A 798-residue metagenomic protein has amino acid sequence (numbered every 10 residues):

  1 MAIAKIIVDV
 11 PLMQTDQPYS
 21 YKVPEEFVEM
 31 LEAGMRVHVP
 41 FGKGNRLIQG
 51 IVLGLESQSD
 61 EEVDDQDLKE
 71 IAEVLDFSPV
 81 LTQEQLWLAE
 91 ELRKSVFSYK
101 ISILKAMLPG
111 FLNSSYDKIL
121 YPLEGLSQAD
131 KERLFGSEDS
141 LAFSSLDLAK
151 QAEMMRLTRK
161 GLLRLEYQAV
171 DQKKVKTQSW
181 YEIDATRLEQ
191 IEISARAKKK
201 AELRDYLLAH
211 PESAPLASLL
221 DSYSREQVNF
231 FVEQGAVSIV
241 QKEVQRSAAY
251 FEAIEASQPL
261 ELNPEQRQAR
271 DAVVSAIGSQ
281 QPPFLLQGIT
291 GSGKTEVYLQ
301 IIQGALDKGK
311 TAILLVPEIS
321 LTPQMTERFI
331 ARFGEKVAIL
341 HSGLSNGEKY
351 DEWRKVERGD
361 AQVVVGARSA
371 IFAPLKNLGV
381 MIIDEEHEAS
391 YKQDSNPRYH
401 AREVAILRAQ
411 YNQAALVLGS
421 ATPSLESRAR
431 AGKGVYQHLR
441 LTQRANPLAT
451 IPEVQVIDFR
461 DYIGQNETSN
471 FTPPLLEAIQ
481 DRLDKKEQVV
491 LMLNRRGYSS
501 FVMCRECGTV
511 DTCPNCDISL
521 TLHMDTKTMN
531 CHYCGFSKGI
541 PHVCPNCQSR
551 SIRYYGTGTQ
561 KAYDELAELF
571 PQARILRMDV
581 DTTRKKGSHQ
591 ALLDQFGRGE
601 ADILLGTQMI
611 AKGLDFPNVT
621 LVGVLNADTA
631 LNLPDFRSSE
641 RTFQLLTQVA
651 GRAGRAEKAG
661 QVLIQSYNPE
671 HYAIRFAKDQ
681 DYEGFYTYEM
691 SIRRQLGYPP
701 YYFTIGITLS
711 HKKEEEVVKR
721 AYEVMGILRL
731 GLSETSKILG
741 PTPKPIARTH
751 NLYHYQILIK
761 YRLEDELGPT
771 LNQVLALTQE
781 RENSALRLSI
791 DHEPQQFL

Functional and structural regions predicted by a protein language model:
M1-V364, I371-V404, R408-S420, G434-N446 (+3 more regions): Accessory, non-ATPase domains that flank or precede helicase/AAA+ motor cores in DNA-metabolism machines
D9, K131-L134, R694-P699, K744-H750: Short, flexible, solvent-exposed loop/turn segments with mixed acidic/basic and small polar residues
E90-R93, R204, L476, Y563 (+4 more regions): Generic solvent-exposed, charged/amphipathic alpha-helical segments that serve as macromolecular interface scaffolds
E166, V240, G366, M492 (+4 more regions): Solvent-exposed beta-strand sheet faces enriched in polar/charged residues
S257-N263, R267, Q280-V718, I757 (+1 more regions): Inter-lobe coupling/hinge segments of SF2-like helicase ATPases
F570-A573, L728-K737, E780-A785: Short secondary-structure junctions
F703-L709, E714-K760: Long, well-ordered amphipathic alpha-helical subdomains in the mid-to-C-terminal portions of large enzyme subunits
